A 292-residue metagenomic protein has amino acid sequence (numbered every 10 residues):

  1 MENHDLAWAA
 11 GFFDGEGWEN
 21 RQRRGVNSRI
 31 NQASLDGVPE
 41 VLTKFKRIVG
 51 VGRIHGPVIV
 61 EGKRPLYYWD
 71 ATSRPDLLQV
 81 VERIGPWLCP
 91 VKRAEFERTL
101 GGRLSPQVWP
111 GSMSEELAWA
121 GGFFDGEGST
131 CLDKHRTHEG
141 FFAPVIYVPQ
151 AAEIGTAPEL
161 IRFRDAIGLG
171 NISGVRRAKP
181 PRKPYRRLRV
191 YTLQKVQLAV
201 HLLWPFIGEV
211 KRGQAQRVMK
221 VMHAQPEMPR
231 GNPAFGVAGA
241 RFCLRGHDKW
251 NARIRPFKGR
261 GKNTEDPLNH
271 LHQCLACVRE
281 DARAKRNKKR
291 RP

Functional and structural regions predicted by a protein language model:
M1-P292: Internal intein/HINT superfamily modules and their associated LAGLIDADG
